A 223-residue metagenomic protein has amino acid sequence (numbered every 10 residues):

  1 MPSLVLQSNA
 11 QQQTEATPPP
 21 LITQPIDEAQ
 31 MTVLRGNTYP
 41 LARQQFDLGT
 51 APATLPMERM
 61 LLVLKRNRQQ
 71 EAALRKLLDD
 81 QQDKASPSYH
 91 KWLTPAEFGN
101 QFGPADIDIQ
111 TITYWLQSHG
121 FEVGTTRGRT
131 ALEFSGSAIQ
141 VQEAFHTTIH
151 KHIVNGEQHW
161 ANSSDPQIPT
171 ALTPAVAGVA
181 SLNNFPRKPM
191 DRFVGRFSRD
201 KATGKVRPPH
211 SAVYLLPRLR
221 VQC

Functional and structural regions predicted by a protein language model:
P2-N9: C-terminal segment of classical bacterial N-terminal signal peptides
T14-G128, E133, A138-C223: Substrate-binding/charge-relay-adjacent region of secreted/lumenal peptidase catalytic domains
